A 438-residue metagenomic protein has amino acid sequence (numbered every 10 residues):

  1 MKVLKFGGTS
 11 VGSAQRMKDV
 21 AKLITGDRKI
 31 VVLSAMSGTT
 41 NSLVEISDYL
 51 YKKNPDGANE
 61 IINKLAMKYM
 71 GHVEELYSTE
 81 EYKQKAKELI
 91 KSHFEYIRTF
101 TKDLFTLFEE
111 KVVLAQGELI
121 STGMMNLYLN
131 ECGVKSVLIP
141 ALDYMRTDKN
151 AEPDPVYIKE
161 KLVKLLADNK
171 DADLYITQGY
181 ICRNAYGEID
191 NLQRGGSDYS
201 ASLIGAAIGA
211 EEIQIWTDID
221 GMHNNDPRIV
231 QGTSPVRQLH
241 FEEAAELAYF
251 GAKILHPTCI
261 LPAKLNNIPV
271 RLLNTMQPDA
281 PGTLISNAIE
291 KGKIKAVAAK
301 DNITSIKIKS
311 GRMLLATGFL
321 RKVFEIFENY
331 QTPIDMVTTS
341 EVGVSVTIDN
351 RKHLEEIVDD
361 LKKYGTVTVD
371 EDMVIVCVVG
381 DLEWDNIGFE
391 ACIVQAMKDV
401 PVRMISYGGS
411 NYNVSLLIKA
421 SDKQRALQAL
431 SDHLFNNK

Functional and structural regions predicted by a protein language model:
M1-K2, R28-V31, V112, K135-V137 (+14 more regions): Structural motif
M1-L255, I260, K419: Nucleotide/pyrophosphate-binding catalytic subdomain
M36-S37, I219-G221, V270, N274-D279 (+3 more regions): Glycine-rich beta-alpha junction loops
N169-N184, L247-R271, K309-F319, D370-D385 (+1 more regions): Electropositive, surface-exposed helix/loop patches at the edges of structured domains that serve as adaptable
H240-S286, E290-K309: A conserved active-site cap/scaffold subdomain adjacent to cofactor or substrate pockets
P281-K438: A conserved regulatory-domain signal marking ACT and ACT-like small-molecule sensing domains and adjacent regulatory
